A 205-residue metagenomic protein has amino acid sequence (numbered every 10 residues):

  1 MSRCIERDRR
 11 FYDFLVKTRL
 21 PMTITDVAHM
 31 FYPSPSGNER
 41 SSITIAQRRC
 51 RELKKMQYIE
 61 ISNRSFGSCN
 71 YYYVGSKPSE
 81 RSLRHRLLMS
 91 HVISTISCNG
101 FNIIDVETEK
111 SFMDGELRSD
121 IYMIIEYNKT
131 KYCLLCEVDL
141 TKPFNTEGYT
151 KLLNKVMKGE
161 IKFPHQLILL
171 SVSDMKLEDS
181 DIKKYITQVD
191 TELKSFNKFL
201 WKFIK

Functional and structural regions predicted by a protein language model:
M1-K77: Nuclease-adjacent, charged terminal/linker segments that flank catalytic cores
L15, F31, C50-Q57, V92-G100 (+1 more regions): Hydrophobic, Leu/Ile/Phe/Ala-enriched alpha-helical segments that form helix-helix packing faces
I45-Q47, R86-V92, T146-V156: Well-ordered, non-membrane alpha-helical segments in soluble/globular domains
G75-N99: Short, amphipathic alpha-helical interaction segments positioned at domain boundaries
E80-R81, S97-Y132, L140-F144: Active-site metal-binding core of divalent-cation-utilizing nuclease and nuclease-like domains
V138-Q188: Catalytic cores of nucleic-acid endonucleases
K183-K205: Charged, structured surface patches that assemble and position nucleic-acid processing machinery
